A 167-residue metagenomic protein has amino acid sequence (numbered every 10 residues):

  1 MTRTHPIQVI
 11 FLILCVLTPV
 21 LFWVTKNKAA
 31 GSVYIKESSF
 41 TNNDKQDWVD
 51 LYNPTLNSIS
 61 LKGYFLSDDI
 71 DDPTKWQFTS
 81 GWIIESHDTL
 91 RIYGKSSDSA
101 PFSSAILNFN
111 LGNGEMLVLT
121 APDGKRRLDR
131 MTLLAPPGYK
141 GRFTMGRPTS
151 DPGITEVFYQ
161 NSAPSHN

Functional and structural regions predicted by a protein language model:
M1-R3: N-terminal secretory signal peptides that target proteins for export/translocation
H5-C15, P19-I70, F109-G112, L133-G141 (+2 more regions): A structural motif detector for short, solvent-exposed N-terminal "entry" segments of globular domains
I35, V49, H87, L117-L119 (+1 more regions): Residue-level detector of buried hydrophobic side-chain packing in well-ordered secondary-structure elements
Y52, Y93-G94, T120: Residue-level recognition of conserved beta-strand edge/terminus positions
S58, T79-I83, I106-N108: Short, surface-exposed secondary-structure edge patches
P73-A100: Intrinsically disordered, low-complexity Pro/Gly/Ser/Thr-rich segments with frequent PxxP/GP/PP motifs and embedded
L90-S97, K140-H166: Short, surface-exposed secondary-structure junctions/capping segments
D98-A135: Terminal connector regions
